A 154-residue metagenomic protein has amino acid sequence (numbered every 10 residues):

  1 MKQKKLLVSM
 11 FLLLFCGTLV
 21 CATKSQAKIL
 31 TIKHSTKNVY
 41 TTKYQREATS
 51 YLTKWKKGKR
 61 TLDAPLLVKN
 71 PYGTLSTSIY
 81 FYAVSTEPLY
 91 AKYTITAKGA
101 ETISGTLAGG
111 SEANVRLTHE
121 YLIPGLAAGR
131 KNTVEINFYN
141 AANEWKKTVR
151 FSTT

Functional and structural regions predicted by a protein language model:
Q3-K24: Sec-dependent N-terminal signal peptides of Gram-positive bacterial secreted proteins and lipoproteins
K57-Y82: Contiguous beta-strand segments within globular domains
A83-I95: Solvent-exposed loop/turn segments flanking beta-strands in beta-repeat/beta-sandwich domains
E112-E120: Aromatic sugar-binding surface patches on proteins that engage polysaccharides or sugar-phosphate polymers
I123-A128: Short, flexible loop/turn segments at beta-strand junctions in immunoglobulin-like and fibronectin type III
N143-T154: Extracellular fibronectin type III
